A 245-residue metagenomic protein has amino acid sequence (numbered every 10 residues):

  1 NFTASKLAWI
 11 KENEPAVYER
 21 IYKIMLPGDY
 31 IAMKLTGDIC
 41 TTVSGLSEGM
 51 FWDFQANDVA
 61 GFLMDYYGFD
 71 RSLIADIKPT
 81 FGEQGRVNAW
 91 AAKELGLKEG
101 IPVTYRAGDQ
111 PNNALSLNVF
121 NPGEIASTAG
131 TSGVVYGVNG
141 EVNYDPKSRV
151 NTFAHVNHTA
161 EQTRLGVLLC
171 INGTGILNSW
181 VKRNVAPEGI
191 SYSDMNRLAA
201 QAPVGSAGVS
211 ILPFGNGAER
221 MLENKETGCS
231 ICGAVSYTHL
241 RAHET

Functional and structural regions predicted by a protein language model:
N1-I39, G45, M50-G61, D65-G68 (+1 more regions): Active-site core segments that coordinate phosphate-bearing ligands/cofactors across diverse enzyme families
Y67-P79: A conserved helix-loop-beta module that forms one wall/lid of the active-site cleft in ATP-utilizing catalytic domains
T80-V87: Gly/charged, well-structured mid-domain segments that form the phosphate/adenylate-handling core of ATP-dependent
H243-T245: Positively charged, low-complexity/disordered segments
